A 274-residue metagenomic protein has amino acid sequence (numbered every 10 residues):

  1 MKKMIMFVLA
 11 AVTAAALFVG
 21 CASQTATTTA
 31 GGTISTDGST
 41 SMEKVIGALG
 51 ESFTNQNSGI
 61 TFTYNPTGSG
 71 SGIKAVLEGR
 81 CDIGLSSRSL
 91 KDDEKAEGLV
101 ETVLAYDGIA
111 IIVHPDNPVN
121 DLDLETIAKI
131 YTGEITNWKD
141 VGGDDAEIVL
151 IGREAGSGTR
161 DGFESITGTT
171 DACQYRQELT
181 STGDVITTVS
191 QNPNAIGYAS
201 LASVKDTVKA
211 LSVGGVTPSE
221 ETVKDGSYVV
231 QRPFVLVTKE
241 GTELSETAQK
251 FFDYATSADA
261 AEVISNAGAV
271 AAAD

Functional and structural regions predicted by a protein language model:
M1-L9: Positively charged n-region of N-terminal signal peptides that target proteins for export
M4, A22-G70, K74-D274: Exported/periplasmic ABC-transporter solute-binding proteins
A11-A15: Alpha-helical transmembrane segments
A16-G20: C-terminal motif of bacterial Sec signal peptides marking the signal peptidase cleavage site
